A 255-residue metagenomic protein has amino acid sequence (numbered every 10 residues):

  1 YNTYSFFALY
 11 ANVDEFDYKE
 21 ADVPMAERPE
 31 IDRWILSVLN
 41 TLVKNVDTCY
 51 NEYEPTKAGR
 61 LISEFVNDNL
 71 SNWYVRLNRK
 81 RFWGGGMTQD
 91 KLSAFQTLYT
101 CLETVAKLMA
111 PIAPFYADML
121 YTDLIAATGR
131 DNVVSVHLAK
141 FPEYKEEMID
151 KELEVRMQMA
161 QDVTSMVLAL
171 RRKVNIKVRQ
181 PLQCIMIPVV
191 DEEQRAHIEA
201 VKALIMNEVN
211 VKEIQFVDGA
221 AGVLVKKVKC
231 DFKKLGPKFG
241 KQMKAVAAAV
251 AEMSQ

Functional and structural regions predicted by a protein language model:
Y1-Q255: Feature 926 captures the class I aminoacyl-tRNA synthetase adenylation module centered on the KMSKS loop
